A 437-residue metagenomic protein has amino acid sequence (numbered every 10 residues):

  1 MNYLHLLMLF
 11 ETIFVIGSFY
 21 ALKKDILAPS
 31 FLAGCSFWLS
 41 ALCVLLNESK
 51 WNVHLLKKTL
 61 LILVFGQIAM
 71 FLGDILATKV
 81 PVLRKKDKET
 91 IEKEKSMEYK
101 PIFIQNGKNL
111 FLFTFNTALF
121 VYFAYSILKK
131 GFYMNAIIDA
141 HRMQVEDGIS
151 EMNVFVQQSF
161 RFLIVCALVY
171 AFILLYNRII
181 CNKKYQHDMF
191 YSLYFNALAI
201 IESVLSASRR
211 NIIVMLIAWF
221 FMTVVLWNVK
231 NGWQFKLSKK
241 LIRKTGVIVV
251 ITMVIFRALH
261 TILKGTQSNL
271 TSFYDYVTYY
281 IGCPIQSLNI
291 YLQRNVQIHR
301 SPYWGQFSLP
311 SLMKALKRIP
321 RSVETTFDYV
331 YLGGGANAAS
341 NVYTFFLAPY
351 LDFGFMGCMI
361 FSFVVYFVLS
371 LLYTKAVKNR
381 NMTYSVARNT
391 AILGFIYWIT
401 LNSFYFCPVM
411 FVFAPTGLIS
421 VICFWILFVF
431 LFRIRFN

Functional and structural regions predicted by a protein language model:
M1-I102, N106, M189-A199, M215-L259 (+3 more regions): N-terminal "leader" segments that precede or initiate the main folded domain
N2-I16, N52-L56, I104-F111, D188-A199 (+3 more regions): Hydrophobic alpha-helical transmembrane segments
L6-T12, Q157-I173, L351-L372: Hydrophobic alpha-helical transmembrane segments
T12-A21, I201-L205, F367-V377: Membrane-helix boundary/interface segments in integral membrane proteins
F19-F37, G73, T114-K130, L174-K183 (+2 more regions): Alpha-helical transmembrane segments of integral membrane proteins, especially early/N-terminal helices
K79-K236, T252-I262: Membrane-embedded catalytic interface detector for glycan/lipid assembly enzymes
A140-V156, V247-L369: Small-residue-enriched transmembrane helix-hairpin modules in multi-pass membrane proteins
N341-N437: Hydrophobic alpha-helical segments
